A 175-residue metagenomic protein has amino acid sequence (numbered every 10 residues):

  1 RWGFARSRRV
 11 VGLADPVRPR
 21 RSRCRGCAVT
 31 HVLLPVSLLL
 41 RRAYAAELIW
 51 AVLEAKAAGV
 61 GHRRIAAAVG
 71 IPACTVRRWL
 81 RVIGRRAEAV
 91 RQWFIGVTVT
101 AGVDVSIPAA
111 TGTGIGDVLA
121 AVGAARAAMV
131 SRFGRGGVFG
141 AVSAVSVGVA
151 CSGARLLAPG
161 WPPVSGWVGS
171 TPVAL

Functional and structural regions predicted by a protein language model:
R1-S37: Short, conserved DNA-binding cores of transcription-related domains
W2-A5, S37, A73-C74, V122 (+1 more regions): General helical secondary-structure elements
R6-R8, E54, I83, V97 (+2 more regions): Short, isolated positions within intrinsically disordered regulatory regions of eukaryotic proteins
P16-P19, R23, P35, P72 (+3 more regions): Proline-rich intrinsically disordered, low-complexity coils
R23-T111: Short, positively charged, Gly/Tyr-enriched micro-motifs that form contact patches at catalytic or ligand/partner
R91-L175: Long C-terminal interaction/binding lobes of large macromolecular proteins
